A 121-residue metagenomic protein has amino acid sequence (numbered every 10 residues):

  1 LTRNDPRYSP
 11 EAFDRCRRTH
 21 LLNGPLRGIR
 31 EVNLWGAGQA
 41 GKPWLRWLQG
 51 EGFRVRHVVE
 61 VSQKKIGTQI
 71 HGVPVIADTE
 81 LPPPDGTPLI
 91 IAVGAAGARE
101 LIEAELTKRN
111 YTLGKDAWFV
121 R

Functional and structural regions predicted by a protein language model:
L1-R121: Hydrophobic, well-ordered beta-alpha structural blocks that scaffold small-molecule cofactor pockets
